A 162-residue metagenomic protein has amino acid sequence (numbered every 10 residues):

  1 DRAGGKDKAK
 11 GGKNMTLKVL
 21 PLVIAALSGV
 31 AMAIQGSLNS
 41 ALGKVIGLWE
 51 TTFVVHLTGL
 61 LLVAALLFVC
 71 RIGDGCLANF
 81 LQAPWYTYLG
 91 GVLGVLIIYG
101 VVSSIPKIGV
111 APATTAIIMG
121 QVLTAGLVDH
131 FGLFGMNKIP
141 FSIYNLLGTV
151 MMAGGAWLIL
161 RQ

Functional and structural regions predicted by a protein language model:
A9-L27, L60-Y86, F131-I143, L160-Q162: Membrane-interface interhelical linkers
K13-V45, G100, G154: Glycine-/small-residue-enriched transmembrane alpha-helix faces in small-molecule transporters and effluxers
A26, V30, L61, V92 (+2 more regions): Hydrophobic/aromatic residues within the transmembrane alpha-helices of Major Facilitator Superfamily
I34, L96, L123-T124: Residue positions within transmembrane alpha-helices of multi-pass solute transporters
K44-L48, G100-M119: Structural motif at transmembrane-helix junctions in multi-pass transporters
T51, S104, F131-L133: Hydrophobic/aromatic residues within transmembrane alpha-helices of multi-pass small-molecule transporters
T58-L62, A116-F131, V150: Alpha-helical transmembrane segments of compact multi-pass small-molecule transporters, enriched in specific families
P84-I108: Specific transmembrane alpha-helical segments of multi-pass solute transporters/efflux pumps, especially DMT/EamA
